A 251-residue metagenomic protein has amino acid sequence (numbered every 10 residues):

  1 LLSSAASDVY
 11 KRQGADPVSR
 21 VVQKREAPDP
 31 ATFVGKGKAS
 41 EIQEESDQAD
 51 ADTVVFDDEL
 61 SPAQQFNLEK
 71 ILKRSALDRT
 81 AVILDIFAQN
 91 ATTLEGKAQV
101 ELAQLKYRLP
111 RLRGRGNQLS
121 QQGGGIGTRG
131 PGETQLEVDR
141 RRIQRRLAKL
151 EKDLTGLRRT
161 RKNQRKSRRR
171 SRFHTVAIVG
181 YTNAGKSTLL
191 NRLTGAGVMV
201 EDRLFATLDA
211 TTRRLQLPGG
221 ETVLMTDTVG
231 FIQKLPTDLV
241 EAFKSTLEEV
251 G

Functional and structural regions predicted by a protein language model:
L1-A6, Y10: Single conserved hydrophobic/aromatic residue that forms the stacking wall/gate of nucleotide- or nucleobase-binding
K11-T32: Short beta-strand elements in bilobed, periplasmic/extracellular small-molecule ligand-binding domains
R12, Q48, N67, Q104 (+6 more regions): Residues on one face of amphipathic alpha-helical coiled coils
A15, A49-A51, E221: Short, high-confidence coil segments that cap the C-terminus of an alpha-helix and link into the following beta-strand
D29-E44, V229-G251: Switch II of P-loop NTPase G domains
S40-R111: Accessory, often N-terminal, substrate/partner-engagement and coupling regions that sit outside the core NTP/cofactor
L60-K70, E221, K244-G251: Conserved C-terminal guanine-recognition region of P-loop GTPase G domains, centered on the G4
I126-G130, T134-R145, K149-Q233, T237 (+1 more regions): Conserved G1/Walker A P-loop phosphate-binding module
